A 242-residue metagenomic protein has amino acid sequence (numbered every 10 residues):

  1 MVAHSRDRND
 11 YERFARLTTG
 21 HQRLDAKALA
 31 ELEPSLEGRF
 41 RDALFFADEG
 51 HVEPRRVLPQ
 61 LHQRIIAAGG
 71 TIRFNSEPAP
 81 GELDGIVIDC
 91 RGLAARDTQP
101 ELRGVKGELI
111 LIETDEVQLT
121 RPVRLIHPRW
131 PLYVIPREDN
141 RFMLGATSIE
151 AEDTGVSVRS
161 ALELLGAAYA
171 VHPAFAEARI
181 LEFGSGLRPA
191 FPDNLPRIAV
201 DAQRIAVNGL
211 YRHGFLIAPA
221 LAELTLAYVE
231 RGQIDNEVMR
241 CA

Functional and structural regions predicted by a protein language model:
M1-L32: Dinucleotide-binding Rossmann-like beta1-alpha1 core, especially the glycine-rich loop that anchors the ADP
F14, D25-A28, V57-R64, K106 (+2 more regions): Internal, well-ordered alpha-helical segments in soluble enzyme and binding-protein domains
D25-A26, I72-E77, E182-G184: Short loop/edge segments at beta-strand edges and connector loops that shape dinucleotide/nucleotide cofactor-binding
L32-F40, E82-G85, A190-L195, D201: A short, glycine/Asx- and small/polar-enriched loop/turn that sits immediately N-terminal to a beta-strand
L44-P80, C90: Helical element adjacent to the flavin cofactor pocket in flavoenzyme catalytic cores
L83-L93, A222: Short hydrophobic core segments
R91-A202: Active-site substrate-recognition segment that forms the wall of the catalytic cavity or substrate channel
A178-A242: C-terminal catalytic lobe of FAD-dependent flavoproteins
